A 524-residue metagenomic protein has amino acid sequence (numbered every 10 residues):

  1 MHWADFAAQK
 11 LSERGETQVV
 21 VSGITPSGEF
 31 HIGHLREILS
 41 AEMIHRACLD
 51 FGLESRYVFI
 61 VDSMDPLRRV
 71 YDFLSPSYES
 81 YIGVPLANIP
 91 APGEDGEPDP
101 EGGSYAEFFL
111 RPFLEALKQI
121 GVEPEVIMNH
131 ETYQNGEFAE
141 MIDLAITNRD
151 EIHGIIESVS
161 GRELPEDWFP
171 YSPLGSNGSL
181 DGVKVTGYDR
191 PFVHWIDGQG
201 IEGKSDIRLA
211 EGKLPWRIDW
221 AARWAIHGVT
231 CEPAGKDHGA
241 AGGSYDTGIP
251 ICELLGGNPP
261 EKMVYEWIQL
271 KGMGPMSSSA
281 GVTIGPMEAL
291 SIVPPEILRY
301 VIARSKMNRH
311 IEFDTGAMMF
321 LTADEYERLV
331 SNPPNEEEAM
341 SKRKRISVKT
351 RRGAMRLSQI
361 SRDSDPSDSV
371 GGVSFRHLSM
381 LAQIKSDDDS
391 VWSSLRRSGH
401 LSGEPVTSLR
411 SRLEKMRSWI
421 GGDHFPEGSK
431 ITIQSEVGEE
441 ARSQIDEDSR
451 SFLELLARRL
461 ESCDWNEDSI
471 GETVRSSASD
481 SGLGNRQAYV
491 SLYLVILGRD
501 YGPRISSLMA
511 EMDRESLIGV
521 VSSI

Functional and structural regions predicted by a protein language model:
M1-G15, E29-F30, R56-V58, H153 (+2 more regions): Basic, alpha-helical terminal appendages of large translation-related enzymes
M1-H153, G248-I249, L255: N-terminal Rossmann-like or analogous alpha/beta NTP/dinucleotide-binding catalytic cores that position adenine
V21-P26, T230, S305, L460: Short, histidine-centered active-site or binding-site loop motifs used for metal coordination, general acid-base
I24-I32, C231-D237, S476-S481: A short glycine/serine-rich beta->alpha loop
H45-C48, G52, L117-P124, R149-I156 (+6 more regions): A generic secondary-structure signal for well-formed alpha-helical elements
K118, V122-P286: Active-site cores that bind ATP or allylic diphosphates and position pyrophosphate for catalysis
P124, G228-V229, G285, I346-D365 (+2 more regions): Short amphipathic alpha-helical segments and their helix-coil junctions
A240-Y245, E266-G421, L497-I524: Catalytic adenosine-cofactor/nucleotide-binding cores of aminoacyl-tRNA synthetases and other
